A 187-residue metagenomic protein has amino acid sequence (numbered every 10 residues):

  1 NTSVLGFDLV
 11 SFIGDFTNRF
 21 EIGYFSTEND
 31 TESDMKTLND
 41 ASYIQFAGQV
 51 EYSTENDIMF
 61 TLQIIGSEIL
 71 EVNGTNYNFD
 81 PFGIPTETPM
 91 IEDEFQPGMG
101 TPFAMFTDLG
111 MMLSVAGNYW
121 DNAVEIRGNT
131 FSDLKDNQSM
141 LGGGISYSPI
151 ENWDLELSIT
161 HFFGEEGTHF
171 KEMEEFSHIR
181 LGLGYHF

Functional and structural regions predicted by a protein language model:
N1, M35-Y43, P102-T107, D133-N137 (+1 more regions): Replace "Gram-negative outer membrane beta-barrel proteins" with "bacterial and organellar outer membrane beta-barrel
S3-E92: Long, well-ordered mid-to-C-terminal structural blocks that present hydrophobic/aromatic surfaces
V4-G6, Q45-Q49, M112-S114, G142 (+1 more regions): Membrane-embedded beta-strand positions in outer-membrane beta-barrel channels/transporters
V10-G14, E51-E55, A116-W120, S146-S148 (+1 more regions): Structural signature of outer-membrane beta-barrel channels/translocons
I13-D15, Y24-E28, I64-L70, G117-D121 (+3 more regions): Transmembrane beta-strands of outer-membrane beta-barrel pores
D15-R19, D57-T61, D121-I126, N152-L157: Repeated loop/turn-to-beta-strand initiation elements of outer-membrane beta-barrel proteins
D30-T37, V72-F79, G128-T130, S139-G144 (+1 more regions): Outer-membrane beta-barrel translocator domains and adjoining extracellular loop/strand segments of Gram-negative
E174-F187: Outer-membrane beta-barrel "beta-signal"
